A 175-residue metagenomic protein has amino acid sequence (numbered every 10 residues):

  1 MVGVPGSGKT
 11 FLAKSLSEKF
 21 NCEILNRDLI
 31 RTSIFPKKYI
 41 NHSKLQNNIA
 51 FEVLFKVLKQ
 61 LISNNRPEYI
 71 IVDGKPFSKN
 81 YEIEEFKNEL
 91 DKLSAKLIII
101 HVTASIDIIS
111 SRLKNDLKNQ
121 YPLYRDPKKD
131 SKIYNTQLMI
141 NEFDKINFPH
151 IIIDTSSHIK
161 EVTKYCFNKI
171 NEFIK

Functional and structural regions predicted by a protein language model:
V4: P-loop (Walker A) phosphate-binding loop of NTP-binding proteins
S7, F11-S63: Conserved substrate/cofactor phosphate-moiety recognition/catalytic segment in nucleotide-dependent phosphotransferases
C22-I24, L97-H101, H150-I152: Conserved beta-strand scaffold positions in the cores of enzyme catalytic domains, especially in NTP/NDP-utilizing
L29-R31, F77, T103-I109, H158-I159: Conserved nucleotide-binding/hydrolysis micro-motifs of P-loop NTPases
I49-L93: Glycine-rich phosphate-binding loop used to anchor ATP phosphates in small-molecule kinases, encompassing both
F51, F55, I159-I170: Short, amphipathic alpha-helical "lid/cap" segments that border enzyme active or binding sites
D91-L113: Conserved phosphate-donor/acceptor-positioning beta-strand/loop module used by diverse small-molecule
K118-Y165: Small-molecule kinase domains that catalyze NTP-dependent phosphoryl transfer to phosphate-bearing small molecules
